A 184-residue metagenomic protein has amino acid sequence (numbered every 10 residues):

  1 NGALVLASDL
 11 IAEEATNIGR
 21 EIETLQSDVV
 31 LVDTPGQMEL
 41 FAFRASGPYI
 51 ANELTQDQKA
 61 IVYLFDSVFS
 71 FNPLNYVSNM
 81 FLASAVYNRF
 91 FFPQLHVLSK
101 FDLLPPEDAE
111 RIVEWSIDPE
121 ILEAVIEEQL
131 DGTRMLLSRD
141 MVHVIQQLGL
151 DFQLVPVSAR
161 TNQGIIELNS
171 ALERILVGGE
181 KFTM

Functional and structural regions predicted by a protein language model:
N1-I50, T55-A60: Nucleotide-state-sensitive switch-loop elements of NTP-binding domains
N1-S8, D66-S67, Q153-V157: Short interface patches used for recognition in eukaryotic signaling and trafficking proteins
D9, E13-T16, R20, P48 (+5 more regions): Solvent-exposed alpha-helical segments within well-ordered globular domains of core cellular machineries
E21-D28, F90, M141-L154: A structural motif corresponding to the C-terminal end of an alpha-helix and its immediate exit/capping segment
V32, F152-N162: Phosphate-binding beta-loop-alpha motif at adenosine-nucleotide cofactor sites
E39-Q147: Conserved catalytic-core segment of NTP-binding enzymes
R160-L176: Conserved GTPase G-domain signal focused on the G5
G178-M184: C-terminal helical "lid" subdomain and adjoining coupling/linker elements of P-loop NTPases
